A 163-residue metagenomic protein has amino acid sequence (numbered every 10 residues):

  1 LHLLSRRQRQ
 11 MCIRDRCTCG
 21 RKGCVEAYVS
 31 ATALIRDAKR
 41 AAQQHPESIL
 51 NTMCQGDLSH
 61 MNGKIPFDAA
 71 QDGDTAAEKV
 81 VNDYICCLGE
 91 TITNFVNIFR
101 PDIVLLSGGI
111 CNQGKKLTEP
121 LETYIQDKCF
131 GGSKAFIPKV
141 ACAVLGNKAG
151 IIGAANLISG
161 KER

Functional and structural regions predicted by a protein language model:
L1-I13: Single conserved hydrophobic/aromatic residue that forms the stacking wall/gate of nucleotide- or nucleobase-binding
C12, C17-C19, C24: Short cysteine clusters
R21-R163: ATP-binding/phosphotransfer module of carbohydrate and carboxylate kinases, centering on a glycine-rich
